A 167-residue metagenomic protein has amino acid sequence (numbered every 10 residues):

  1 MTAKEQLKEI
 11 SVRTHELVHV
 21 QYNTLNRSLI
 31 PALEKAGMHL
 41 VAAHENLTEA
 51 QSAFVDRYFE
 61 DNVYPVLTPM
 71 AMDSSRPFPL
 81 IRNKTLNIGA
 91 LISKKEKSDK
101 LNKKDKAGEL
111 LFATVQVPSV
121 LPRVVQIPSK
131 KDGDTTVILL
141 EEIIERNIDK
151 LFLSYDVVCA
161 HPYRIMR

Functional and structural regions predicted by a protein language model:
M1-R167: N-terminal non-catalytic structural scaffold regions of very large proteins
